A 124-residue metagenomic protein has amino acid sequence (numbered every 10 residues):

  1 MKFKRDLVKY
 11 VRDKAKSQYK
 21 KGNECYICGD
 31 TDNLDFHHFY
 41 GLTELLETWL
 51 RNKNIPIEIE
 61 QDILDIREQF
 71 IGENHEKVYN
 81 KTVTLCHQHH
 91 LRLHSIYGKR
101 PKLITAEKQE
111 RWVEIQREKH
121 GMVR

Functional and structural regions predicted by a protein language model:
K2-D6, H90-R124: C-terminal/domain-terminus segments
K2-K16, L64-I71: Short Cys/His-rich Zn2+-coordinating modules
F3, R12, G29-T31, I63 (+3 more regions): Short linear sequence motifs
K9-I57, Q88: Short cysteine-rich loop/turn motifs with clustered Cys
N52-E76, V113-R124: Short Fe-S-cluster ligation motifs
E60-I66, I71-L103: Short Cys/His-centered divalent metal-binding micro-motifs
